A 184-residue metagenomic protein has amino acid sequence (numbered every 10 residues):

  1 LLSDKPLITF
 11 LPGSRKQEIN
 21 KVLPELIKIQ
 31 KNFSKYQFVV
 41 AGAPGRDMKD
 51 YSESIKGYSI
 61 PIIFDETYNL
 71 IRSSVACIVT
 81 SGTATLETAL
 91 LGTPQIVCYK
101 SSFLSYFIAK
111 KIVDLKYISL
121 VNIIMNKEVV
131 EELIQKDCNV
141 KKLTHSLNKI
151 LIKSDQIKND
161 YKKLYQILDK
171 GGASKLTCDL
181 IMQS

Functional and structural regions predicted by a protein language model:
L1-S184: Nucleotide-activated sugar donor-binding and catalytic core shared by glycosyltransferases and related lipid-linked
